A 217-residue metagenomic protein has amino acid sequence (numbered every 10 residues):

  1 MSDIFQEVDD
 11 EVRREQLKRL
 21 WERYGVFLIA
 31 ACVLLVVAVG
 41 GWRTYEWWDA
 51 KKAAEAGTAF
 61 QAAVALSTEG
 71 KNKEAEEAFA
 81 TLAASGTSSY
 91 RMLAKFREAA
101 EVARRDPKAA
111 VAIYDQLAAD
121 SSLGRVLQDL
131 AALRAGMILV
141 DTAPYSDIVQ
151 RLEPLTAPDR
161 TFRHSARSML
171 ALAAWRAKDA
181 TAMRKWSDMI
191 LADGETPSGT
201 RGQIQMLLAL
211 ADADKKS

Functional and structural regions predicted by a protein language model:
M1-L34, E55: N-terminal positive-inside, membrane-proximal cytosolic segments immediately preceding the first
Q16, E74-L82, Y114-L117, R151-L152: Amphipathic alpha-helices of TPR/Sel1-like and other helical repeat/solenoid scaffolds
V26, C32, V36-E46, K216: Short, low-structural-confidence N-terminal segments
A38-F60: Transmembrane signal-anchor/signal-peptide helices with a preference for the extracytoplasmic
W47-W48, A83-S85, A119-S122: Flexible helix-coil transition and linker loops at the boundaries of alpha-helical arrays
T58-L93: Short extracytoplasmic
S89-S217: Soluble extracytoplasmic domains of inner/organellar membrane proteins
